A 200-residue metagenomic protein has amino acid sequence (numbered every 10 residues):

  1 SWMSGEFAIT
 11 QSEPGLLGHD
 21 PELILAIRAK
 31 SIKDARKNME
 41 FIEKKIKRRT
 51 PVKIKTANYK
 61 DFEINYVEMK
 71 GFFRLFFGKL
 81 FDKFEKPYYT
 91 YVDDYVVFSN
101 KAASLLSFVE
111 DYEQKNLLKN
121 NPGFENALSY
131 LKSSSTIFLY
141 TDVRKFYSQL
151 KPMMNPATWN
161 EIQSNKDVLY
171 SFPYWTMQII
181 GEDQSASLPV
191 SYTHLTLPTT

Functional and structural regions predicted by a protein language model:
G5-G123: Single conserved position on a long alpha-helix in the C-terminal lobe of the eukaryotic protein kinase
Y130-L195: Leucine-rich, highly hydrophobic segment in Treponema pallidum outer-membrane-associated proteins
T196-T200: A short, hydrophobic C-terminal helix/tail in secreted or cell-surface proteins
